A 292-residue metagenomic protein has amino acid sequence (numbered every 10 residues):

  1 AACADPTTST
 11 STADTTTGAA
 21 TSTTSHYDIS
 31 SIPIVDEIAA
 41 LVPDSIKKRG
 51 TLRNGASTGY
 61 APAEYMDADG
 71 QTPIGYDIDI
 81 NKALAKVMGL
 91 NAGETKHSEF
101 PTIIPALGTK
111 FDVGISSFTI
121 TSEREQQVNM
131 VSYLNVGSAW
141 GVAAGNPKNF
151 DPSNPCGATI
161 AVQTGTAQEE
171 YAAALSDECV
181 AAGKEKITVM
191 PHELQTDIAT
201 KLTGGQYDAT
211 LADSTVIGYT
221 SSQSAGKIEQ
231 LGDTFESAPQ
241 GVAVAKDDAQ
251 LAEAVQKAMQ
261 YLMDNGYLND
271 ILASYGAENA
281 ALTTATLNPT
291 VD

Functional and structural regions predicted by a protein language model:
A2-A13: Bacterial lipoprotein signal-peptidase II cleavage site
D14, G18-G114: Extracytoplasmic small-molecule ligand-binding "clamshell" domains of the periplasmic binding protein/Venus flytrap
G18-D36, K86, N146, T159 (+2 more regions): Extended ligand-binding regions for polar small-molecule ligands
N81-N91, Q168-P191, S221-S222: Ligand-binding cleft/hinge of the Venus flytrap
G93-N154: Acidic, polar ligand-binding/catalytic clefts
G93-P105, P147-K148, I187-T200, E236-A238: Short helix-initiation/N-cap motifs at beta->coil->alpha
F118-E125, A173-A174, T203-E236: A ligand-binding cleft/hinge motif common to bilobed small-molecule-binding domains
L134-V142, S222-Q260, E278-D292: Periplasmic-binding protein-like
